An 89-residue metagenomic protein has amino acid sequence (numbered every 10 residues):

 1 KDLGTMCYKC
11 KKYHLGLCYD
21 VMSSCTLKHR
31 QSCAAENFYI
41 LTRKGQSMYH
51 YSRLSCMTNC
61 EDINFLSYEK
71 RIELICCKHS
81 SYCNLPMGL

Functional and structural regions predicted by a protein language model:
K1-L89: Disulfide-rich, cysteine-dense mature extracellular segments of secreted or cell-surface proteins
